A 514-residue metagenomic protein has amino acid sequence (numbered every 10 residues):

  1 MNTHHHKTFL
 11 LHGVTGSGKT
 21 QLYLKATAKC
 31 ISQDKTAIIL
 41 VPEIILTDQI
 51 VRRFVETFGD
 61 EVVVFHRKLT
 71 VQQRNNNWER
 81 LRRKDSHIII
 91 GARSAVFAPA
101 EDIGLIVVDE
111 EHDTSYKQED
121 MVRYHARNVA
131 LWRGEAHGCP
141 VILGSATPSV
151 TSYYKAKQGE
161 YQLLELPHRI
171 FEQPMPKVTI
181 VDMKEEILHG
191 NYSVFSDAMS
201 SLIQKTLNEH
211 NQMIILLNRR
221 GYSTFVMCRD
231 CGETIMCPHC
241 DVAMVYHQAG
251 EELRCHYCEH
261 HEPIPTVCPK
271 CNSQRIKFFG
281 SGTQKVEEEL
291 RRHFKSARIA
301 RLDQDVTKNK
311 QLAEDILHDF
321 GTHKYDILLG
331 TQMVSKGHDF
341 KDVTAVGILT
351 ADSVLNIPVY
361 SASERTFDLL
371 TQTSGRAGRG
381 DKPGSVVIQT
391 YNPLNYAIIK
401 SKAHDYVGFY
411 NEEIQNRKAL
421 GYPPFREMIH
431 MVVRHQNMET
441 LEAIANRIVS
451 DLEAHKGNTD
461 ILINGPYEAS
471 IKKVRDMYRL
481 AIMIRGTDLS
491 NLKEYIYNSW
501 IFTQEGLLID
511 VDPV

Functional and structural regions predicted by a protein language model:
M1-T3: Pre-Walker A adenine-sensing motif
H5-E442, A454, A481-I482, S490 (+2 more regions): Inter-lobe coupling/hinge segments of SF2-like helicase ATPases
K418-P423, A469-R475: Short, flexible, solvent-exposed loop/turn segments with mixed acidic/basic and small polar residues
I444-S450, L492-I501: Short amphipathic alpha-helices in soluble, non-transmembrane regions that often serve as interface/regulatory elements
S450, A454-K456, I461-V474: A carboxyl-terminal module marker
N458-N464, F502-V514: Conserved short beta-strand edge segments in small beta-sheet-based binding/regulatory domains
S470, L489-S490: Short Gly/Pro-enriched loop/turn and capping motifs at secondary-structure junctions
K472-R485, V514: Short, low-order "capping/linker" segments at domain edges
